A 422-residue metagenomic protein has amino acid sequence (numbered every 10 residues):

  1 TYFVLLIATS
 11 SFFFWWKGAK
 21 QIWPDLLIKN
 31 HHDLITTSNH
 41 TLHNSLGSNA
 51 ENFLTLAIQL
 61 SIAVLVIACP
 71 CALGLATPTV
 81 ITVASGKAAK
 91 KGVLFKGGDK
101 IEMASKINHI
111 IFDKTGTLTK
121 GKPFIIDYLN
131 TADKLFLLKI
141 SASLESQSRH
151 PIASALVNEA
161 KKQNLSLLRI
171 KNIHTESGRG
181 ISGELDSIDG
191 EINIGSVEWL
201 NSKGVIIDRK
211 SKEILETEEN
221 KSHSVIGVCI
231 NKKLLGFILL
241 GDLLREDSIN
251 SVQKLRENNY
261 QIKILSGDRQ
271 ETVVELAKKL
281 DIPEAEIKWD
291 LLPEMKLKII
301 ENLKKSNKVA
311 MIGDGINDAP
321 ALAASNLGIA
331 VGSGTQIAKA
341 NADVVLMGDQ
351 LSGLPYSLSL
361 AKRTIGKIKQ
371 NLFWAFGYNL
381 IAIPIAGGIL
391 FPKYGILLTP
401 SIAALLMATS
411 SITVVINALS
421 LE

Functional and structural regions predicted by a protein language model:
T1-L73, N379: Hydrophobic alpha-helical segments characteristic of transmembrane helices in integral membrane transporters
T1-Y2, T9, P70-A72, T77-P78 (+7 more regions): Proline-centered helix-kink/hinge sites
Y2, I62-A63, M103, K369-F373 (+1 more regions): Internal alpha-helical transmembrane segments of multi-pass membrane proteins, especially GPCRs
F13, D25-N49, K87, N201 (+7 more regions): Membrane-embedded alpha-helical bundles of multi-pass transporters
I22, G74-A84, A88, G92 (+4 more regions): Membrane-spanning helices that line or support transport/gating and their immediate boundary helices in channels
Q59, A63, I67-L144, L303 (+3 more regions): Conserved catalytic phosphorylation-site environment of P-type ATPases
K87, S187-D189, S222, I230-Q370: Conserved ATP-binding TGD loop and adjacent catalytic N/P-domain core of P-type ATPases
H109-I206, K221-L235, R269-V274, K278-D281 (+2 more regions): Cytosolic catalytic regions of ATP/NTP-dependent phosphoryl-transfer enzymes
